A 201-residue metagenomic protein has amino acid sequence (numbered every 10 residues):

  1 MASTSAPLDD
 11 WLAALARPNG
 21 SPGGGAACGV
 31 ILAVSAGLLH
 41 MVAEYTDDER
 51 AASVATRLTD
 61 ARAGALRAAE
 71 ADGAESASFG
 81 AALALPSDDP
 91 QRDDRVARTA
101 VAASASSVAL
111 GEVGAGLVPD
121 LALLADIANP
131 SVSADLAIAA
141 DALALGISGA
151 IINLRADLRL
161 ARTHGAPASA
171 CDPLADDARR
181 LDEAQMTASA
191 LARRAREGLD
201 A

Functional and structural regions predicted by a protein language model:
M1-A2, A201: Actinobacteria-biased recognition of intrinsically disordered, low-complexity terminal regions
S3-G20: Short, hydrophobic/aliphatic alpha-helical segments
R17-H40, V132-A150: Conserved phosphate/anionic-ligand binding catalytic regions in large, soluble enzymes, centered on
A27-V34, V54, A61-G64, A68 (+6 more regions): Amphipathic alpha-helix face/heptad-repeat signature
M41-E49: Transmembrane signal-anchor/signal-peptide helices with a preference for the extracytoplasmic
D48-L85: A structural-propensity feature for long, helix-poor, extended segments
S76-G146, I151, D157: Amphipathic alpha-helical interface segments
L117-D120, S131-A201: Preference for long, well-ordered alpha-helical segments
